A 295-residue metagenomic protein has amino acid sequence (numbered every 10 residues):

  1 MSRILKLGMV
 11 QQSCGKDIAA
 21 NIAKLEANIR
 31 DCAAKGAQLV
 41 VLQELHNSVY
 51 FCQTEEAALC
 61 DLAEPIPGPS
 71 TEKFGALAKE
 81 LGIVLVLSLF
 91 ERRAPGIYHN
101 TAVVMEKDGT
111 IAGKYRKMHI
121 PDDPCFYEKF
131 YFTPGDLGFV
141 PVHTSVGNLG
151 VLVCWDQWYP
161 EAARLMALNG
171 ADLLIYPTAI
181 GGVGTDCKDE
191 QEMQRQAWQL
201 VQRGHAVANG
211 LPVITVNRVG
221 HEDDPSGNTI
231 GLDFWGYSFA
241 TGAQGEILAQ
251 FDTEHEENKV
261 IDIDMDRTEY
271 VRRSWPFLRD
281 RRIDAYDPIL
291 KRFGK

Functional and structural regions predicted by a protein language model:
M1-L39, I175: N-terminal active-site segment of His-dependent metallophosphoesterases
I4-C14, T101, K114, P141 (+2 more regions): Active-site-proximal beta-strand elements of phosphoester/diester hydrolases
L7, V104-A112, F239-L248: Short, glycine-anchored, charge-dense loop/turn motifs used at functional sites
I18, A27-K107, I111-K114, I180-L211: Cys-nucleophile CN-hydrolase/nitrilase-fold catalytic domain and related Cys-dependent amidase chemistry that acts on
A63-V86, N148, C154-N258: CN hydrolase (nitrilase-like) catalytic-core segments centered on the catalytic cysteine and neighboring Lys/Glu
T101, K114-R116, Y237, Q250 (+1 more regions): Residue-level detector of high-confidence beta-strand sites
K117-Y131, H255-R273: A short, polar/charged loop-to-alpha-helix boundary motif
F139-N169, T178, T268-K295: Cysteine/selenocysteine-centered motifs that mediate thiol-based redox chemistry or coordinate metal-sulfur cofactors
